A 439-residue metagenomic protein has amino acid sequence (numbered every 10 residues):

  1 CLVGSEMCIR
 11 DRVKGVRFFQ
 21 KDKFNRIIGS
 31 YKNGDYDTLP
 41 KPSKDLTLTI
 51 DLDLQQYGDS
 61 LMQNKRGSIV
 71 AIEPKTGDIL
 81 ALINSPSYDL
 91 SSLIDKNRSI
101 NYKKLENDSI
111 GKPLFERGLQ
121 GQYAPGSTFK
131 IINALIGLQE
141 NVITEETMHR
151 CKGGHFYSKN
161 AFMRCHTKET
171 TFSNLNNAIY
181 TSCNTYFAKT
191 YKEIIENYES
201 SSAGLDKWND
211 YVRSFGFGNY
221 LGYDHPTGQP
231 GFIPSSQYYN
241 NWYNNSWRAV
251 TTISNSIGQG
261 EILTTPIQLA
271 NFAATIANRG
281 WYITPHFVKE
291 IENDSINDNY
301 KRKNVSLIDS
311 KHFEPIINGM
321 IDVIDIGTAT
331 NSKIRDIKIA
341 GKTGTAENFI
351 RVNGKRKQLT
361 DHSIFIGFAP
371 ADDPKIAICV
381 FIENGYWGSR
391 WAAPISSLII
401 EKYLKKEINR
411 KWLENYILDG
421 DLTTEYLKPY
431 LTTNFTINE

Functional and structural regions predicted by a protein language model:
C1-G4, I9: Single conserved hydrophobic/aromatic residue that forms the stacking wall/gate of nucleotide- or nucleobase-binding
I9, P42-M62, I83-S85, L418-D419 (+2 more regions): N-terminal leader/targeting segments and the immediately adjacent pre-domain N-terminus
I9-D11, I316: Short, low-complexity export/processing leader segments characterized by acidic and small residues
V16, P42-L46, K65-G67, I253 (+2 more regions): Envelope-exposed proteins and targeting segments
D22-R26, Y31-D37, K75-S127, I132-I382 (+2 more regions): Beta-lactam-recognizing serine transpeptidase/beta-lactamase-like catalytic domain environment
G29-S68, I72-K75: Conserved, well-ordered alpha-helix/loop/beta-strand core segments that scaffold catalytic motifs
G58, A178, S396: A helicase ATPase "motif cassette" and its flanking acidic/Ser/Thr-rich regulatory loops
I296-N304, I395-E439: Short, gly/Ser/Thr-rich active-site loops of penicillin-recognizing serine hydrolases
